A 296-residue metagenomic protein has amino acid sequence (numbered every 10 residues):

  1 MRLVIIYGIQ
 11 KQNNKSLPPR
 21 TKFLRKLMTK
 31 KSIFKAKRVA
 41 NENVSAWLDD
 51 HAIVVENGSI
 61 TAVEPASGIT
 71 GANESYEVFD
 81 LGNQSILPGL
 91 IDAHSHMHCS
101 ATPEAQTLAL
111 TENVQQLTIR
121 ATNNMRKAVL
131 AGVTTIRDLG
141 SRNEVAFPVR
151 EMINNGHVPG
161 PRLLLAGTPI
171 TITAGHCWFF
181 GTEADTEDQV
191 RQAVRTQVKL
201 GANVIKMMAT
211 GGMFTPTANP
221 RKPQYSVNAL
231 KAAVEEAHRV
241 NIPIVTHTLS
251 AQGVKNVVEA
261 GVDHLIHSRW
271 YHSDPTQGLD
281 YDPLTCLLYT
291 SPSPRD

Functional and structural regions predicted by a protein language model:
I6, K22-A72, Q84-I86: N-terminal metal-binding scaffold of metallo-dependent hydrolase/deaminase domains
K37, I53, G58, N83 (+7 more regions): Divalent metal-coordination and catalytic microenvironments
Q84-N155, T173, N228, L249-A260: Metal-associated gating/positioning segment near the N- to mid-region
R120-V145, G160-T171, A202-T215, I242-P243 (+2 more regions): Divalent metal-dependent hydrolysis catalytic cores, especially in the metallo-beta-lactamase
A128, Q197, A233, A237 (+2 more regions): Generic structural signal for hydrophobic
G156-P161, P223-V240: Alpha-helix-loop-beta-strand connector modules within alpha/beta enzyme cores
A174-K231, D263-Q277: Active-site gating/metal-coordination segments in enzymes
Y289-D296: Conserved small/polar residues in nucleotide/adenosyl-binding loops
